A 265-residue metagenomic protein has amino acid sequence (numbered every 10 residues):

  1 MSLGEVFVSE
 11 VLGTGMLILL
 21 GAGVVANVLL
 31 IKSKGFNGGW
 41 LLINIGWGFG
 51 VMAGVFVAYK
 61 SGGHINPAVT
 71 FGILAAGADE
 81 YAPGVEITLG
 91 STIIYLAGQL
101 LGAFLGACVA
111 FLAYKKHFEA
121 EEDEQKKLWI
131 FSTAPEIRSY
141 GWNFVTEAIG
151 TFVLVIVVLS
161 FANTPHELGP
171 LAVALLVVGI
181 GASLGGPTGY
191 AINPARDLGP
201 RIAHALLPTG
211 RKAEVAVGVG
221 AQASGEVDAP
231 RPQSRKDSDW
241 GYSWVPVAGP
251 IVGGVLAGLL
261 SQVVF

Functional and structural regions predicted by a protein language model:
M1-F265: Membrane-interface helix-loop junctions and terminal tails of multi-pass membrane proteins
